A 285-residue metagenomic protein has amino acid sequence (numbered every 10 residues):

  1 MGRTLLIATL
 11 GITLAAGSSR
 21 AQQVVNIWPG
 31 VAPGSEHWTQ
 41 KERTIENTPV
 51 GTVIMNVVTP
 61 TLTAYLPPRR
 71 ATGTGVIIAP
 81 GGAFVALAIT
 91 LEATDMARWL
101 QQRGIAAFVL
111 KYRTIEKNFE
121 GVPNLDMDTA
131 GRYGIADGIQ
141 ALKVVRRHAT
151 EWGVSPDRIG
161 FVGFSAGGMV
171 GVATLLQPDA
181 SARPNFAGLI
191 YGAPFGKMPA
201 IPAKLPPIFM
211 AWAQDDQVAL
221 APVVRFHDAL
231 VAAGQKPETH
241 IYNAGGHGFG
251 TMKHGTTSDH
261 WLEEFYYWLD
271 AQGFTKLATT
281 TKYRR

Functional and structural regions predicted by a protein language model:
I7-A15: Bacterial N-terminal signal peptides
G17-A21: Sec/Tat signal peptide C-region and signal peptidase I cleavage site
P29-T63, R69-V76, G81-W152, H254-T257: Serine-hydrolase catalytic machinery in alpha/beta-hydrolase-like enzymes
V31, Q214-Q217, A244-G246: Acidic beta-to-alpha connecting loop that harbors the catalytic carboxylate
R132-L205: Primarily recognizes the serine-hydrolase "nucleophile elbow" in alpha/beta-hydrolase and SGNH/GDSL folds
F209-W212: Short beta-strand/loop motif that positions the catalytic acidic residue of the alpha/beta-hydrolase fold
Q217-V223: Conserved alpha/beta-hydrolase "acid-adjacent" motif
V231-R285: C-terminal catalytic histidine-bearing segment of alpha/beta-hydrolase fold enzymes
